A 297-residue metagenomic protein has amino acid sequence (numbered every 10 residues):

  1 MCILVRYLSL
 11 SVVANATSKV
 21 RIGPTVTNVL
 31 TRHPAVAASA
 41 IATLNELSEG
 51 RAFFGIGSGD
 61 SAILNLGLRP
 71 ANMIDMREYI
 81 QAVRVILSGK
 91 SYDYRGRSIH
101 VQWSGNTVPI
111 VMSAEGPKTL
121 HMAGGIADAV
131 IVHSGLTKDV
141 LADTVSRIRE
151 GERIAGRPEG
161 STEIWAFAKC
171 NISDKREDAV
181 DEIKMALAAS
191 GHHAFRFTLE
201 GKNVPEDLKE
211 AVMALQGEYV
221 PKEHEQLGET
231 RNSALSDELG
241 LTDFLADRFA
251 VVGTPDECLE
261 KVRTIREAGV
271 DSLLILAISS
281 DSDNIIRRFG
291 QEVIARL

Functional and structural regions predicted by a protein language model:
M1-P24, V108: N-terminal beta1-alpha1-beta2 module of alpha/beta enzyme domains
L4-S11, L136-E152, D281-R287: Active-site-adjacent beta->alpha loops and helix N-cap segments on the catalytic face of soluble alpha/beta enzymes
L10-R21, I41-A52, G124-G125, I154-E159 (+1 more regions): Acidic (Asp/Glu)-rich catalytic clusters
V13, L44, V83, A123 (+5 more regions): Conserved, mostly hydrophobic/aromatic
R21-T25, A52-I56, I110-A114, V130-V132 (+2 more regions): Hydrophobic faces of well-ordered beta-strands that scaffold small-molecule active sites in alpha/beta enzyme cores
T25-P34, S104-E115, C170-S173, F244-D256: Active-site mouth loops of central-metabolism enzymes
V29-T43, P70: Glycine-rich anion/phosphate-binding loops
R69-V101, L141, S146, E150-E267: An alpha-helical appendage that flanks or caps ligand/catalytic pockets
